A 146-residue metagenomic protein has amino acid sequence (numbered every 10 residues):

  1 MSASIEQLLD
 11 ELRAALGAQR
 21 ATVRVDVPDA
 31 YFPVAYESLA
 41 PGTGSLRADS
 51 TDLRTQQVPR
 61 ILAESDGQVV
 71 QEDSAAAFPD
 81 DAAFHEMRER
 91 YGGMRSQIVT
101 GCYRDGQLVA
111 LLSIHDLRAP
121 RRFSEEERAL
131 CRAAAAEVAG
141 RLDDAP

Functional and structural regions predicted by a protein language model:
M1-R24, A134: Amphipathic alpha-helical coiled-coil segments that mediate homodimerization and allosteric signal transmission
S2-A3, A136, R141-P146: Short, low-complexity N-terminal regulatory "tails/caps" that precede and couple sensory modules
D10, T22-T51, T55-Q57, G67: GAF sensory/regulatory domain recognition with acknowledged cross-activation on helical regulatory dimers
A18, Q97, V109: Short coil/loop residues immediately preceding or within conserved phosphate-binding loops of NTP-utilizing enzyme
T43-R90, R95-I98: Regulatory sensory and allosteric helical modules in signal-transduction proteins and certain transcription factors
C102-D116: Sensory-domain boundary capping and coupling elements
D116-A133, L142-A145: Regulatory loop-to-helix N-cap segments in sensory/regulatory domains that couple ligand/signal detection
